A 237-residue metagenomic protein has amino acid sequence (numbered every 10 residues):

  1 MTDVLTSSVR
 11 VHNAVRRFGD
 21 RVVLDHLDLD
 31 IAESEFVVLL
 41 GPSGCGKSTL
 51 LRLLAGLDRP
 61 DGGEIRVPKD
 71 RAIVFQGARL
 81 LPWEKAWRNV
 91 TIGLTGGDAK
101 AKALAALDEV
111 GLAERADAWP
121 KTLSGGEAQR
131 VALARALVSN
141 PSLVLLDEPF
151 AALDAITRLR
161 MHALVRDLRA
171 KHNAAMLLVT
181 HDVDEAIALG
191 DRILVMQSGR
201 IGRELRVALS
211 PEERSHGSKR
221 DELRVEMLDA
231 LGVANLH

Functional and structural regions predicted by a protein language model:
V9, L24-H26: Conserved structural motif at the start of ABC-family nucleotide-binding domains
L40-P42: The feature captures the beta-strand-to-loop junction immediately N-terminal to the Walker
A55: Helix-to-loop junction immediately C-terminal to a conserved catalytic motif
D98-V110, E226-M227: ABC nucleotide-binding domain "signature" region
W119-L123, E127: Conserved ABC ATPase signature
L133: Hydrophobic anchor residue at the start of the ABC signature
V138-S142: A short, proline-enriched helix->beta-strand linker immediately N-terminal to the Walker B motif in ABC-type P-loop
